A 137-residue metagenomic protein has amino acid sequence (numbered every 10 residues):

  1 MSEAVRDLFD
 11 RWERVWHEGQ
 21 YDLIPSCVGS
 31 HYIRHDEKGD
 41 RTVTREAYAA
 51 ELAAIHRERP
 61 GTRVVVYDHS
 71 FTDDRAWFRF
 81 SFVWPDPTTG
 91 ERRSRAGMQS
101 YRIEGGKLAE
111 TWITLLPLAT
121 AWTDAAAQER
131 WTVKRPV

Functional and structural regions predicted by a protein language model:
M1-V137: C-terminal and inter-domain tail/linker signature
